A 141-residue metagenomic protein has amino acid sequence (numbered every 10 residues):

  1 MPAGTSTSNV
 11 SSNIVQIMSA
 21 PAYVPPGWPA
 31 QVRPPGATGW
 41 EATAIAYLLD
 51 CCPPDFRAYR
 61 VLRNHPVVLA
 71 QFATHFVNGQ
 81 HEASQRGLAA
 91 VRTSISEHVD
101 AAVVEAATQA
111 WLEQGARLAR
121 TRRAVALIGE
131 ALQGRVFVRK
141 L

Functional and structural regions predicted by a protein language model:
M1-S8, I14-Q16: Non-catalytic accessory regions used for complex assembly or targeting
S12-V15, P35-L141: Eukaryotic low-complexity, intrinsically disordered regulatory segments enriched in serine, proline and acidic residues
S19-P35: Short acidic, low-complexity intrinsically disordered linear motifs used for protein-protein interactions
